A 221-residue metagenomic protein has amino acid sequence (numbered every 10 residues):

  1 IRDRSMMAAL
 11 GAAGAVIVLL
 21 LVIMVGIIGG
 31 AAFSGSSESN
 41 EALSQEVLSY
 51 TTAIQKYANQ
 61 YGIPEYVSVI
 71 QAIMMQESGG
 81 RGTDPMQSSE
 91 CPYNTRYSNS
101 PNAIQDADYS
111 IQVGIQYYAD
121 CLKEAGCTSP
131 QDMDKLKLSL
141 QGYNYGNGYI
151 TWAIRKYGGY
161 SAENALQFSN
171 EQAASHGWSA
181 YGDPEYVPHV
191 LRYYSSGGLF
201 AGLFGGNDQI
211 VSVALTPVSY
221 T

Functional and structural regions predicted by a protein language model:
I1-S36: Gram-positive cell-envelope targeting signals
G26-V47, T95-Q112, Q116, D120-T216: Non-catalytic cell-wall polysaccharide-engagement segments
A42-L43, V47-I54, Q60: Glycine-rich short-loop/terminal segments
A58-V67: Short, charged helix-capping/linker segments at alpha-helix termini
S68-V69, T83: Extracytoplasmic
Q71-Q76, S88-P92: Alpha-helical, low-charge segments enriched in small hydrophobic residues
I73-R81, Y143-N147: Alpha-helical transition-metal enzyme core signature, strongest for iron centers
T221: Conserved small/polar residues in nucleotide/adenosyl-binding loops
